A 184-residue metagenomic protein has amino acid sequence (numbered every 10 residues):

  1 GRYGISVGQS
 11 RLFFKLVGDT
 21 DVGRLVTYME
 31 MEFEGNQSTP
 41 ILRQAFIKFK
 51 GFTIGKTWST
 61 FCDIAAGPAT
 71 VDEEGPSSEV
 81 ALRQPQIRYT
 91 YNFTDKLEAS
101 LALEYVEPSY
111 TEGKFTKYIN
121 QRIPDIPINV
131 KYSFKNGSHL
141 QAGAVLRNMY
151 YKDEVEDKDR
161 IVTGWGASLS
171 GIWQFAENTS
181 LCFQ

Functional and structural regions predicted by a protein language model:
G1-S109, N120-K135, I172-F175, S180-Q184: Outer membrane beta-barrel
E30-I41, K117-I119, R147-R160: Outer-membrane beta-barrel proteins
T70-G75, T111-T116, K152-K158: Extracellular loop and loop/strand-boundary signature of outer-membrane beta-barrel proteins
I128-Q184: Detector for outer-membrane/organellar transmembrane beta-barrel domains, recognizing the amphipathic beta-strand
